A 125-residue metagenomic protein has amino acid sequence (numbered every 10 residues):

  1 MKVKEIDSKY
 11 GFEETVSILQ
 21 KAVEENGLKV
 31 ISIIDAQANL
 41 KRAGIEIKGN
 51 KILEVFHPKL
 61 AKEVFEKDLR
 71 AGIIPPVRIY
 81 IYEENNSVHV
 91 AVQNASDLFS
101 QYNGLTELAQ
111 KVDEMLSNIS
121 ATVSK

Functional and structural regions predicted by a protein language model:
M1-K125: Feature detects long, helix-prone N-terminal segments enriched in hydrophobes
